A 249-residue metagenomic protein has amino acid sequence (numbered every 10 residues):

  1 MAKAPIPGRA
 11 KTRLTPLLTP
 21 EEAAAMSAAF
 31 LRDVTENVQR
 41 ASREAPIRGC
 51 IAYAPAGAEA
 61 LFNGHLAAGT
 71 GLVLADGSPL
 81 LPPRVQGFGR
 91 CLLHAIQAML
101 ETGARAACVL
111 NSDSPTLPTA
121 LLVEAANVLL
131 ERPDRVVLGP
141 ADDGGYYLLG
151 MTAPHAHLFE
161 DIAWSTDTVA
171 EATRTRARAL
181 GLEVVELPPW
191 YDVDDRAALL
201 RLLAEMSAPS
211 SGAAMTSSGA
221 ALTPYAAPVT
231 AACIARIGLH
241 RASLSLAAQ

Functional and structural regions predicted by a protein language model:
M1-L14: N-terminal nucleotide-binding beta1-loop-alpha1 segment
S27-A45: A short, N-terminal amphipathic alpha-helix
P46-P55: Short beta-strand/loop segment that forms part of the nucleotide-sugar
L61-A106: Short phosphate-binding loop-to-helix
C108-L110: Short aromatic-hydrophobic micro-motifs that form the base-stacking/packing surface for donor nucleotide recognition
L117-D143: Conserved donor-nucleotide/metal-binding helix-loop-beta segment in metal-dependent transferases, i.e., the alpha-helix
H155-R176: Short, glycine-/small-residue-rich phosphate/pyrophosphate-handling segment
T175-Q249: Conserved alpha/beta core of the MobA/IspD/sugar-nucleotide pyrophosphorylase nucleotidyltransferase superfamily
